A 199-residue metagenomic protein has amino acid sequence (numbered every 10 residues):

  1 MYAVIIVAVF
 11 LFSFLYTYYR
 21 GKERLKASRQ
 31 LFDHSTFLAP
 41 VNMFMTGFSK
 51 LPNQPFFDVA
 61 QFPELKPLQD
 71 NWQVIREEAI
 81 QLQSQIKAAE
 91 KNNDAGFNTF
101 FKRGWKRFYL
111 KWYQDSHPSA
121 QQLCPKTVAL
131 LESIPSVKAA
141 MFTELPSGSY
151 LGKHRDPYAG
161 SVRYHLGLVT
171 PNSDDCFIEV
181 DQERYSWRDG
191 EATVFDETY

Functional and structural regions predicted by a protein language model:
M1-R155, S161, S173-D175, E183: Fe(II)/2-oxoglutarate oxygenase catalytic core
T143-L145, V180-D181, F195-T198: Short His-Asn-centered micro-motif
L168-D189: A short beta-strand-loop-beta hairpin characteristic of the jelly-roll/cupin
Y185-Y199: Conserved metal-binding segment of the jelly-roll/cupin
